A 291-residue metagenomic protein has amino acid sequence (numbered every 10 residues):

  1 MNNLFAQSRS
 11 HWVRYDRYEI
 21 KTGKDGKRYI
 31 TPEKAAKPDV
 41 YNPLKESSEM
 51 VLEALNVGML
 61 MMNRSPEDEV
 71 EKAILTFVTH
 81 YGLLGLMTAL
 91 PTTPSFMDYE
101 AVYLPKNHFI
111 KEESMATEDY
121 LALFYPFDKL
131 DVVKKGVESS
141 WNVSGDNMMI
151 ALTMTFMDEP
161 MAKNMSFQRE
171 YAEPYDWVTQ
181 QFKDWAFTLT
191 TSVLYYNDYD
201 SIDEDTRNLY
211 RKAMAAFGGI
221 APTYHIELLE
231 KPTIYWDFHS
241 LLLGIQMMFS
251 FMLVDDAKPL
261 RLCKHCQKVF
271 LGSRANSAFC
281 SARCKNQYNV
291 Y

Functional and structural regions predicted by a protein language model:
M1-F270: Short helix-coil boundary/hinge micro-motifs
R274-Q287: Cysteine-rich micro-motifs
N289-Y291: Secondary-structure boundary/linker elements at domain or insertion junctions
